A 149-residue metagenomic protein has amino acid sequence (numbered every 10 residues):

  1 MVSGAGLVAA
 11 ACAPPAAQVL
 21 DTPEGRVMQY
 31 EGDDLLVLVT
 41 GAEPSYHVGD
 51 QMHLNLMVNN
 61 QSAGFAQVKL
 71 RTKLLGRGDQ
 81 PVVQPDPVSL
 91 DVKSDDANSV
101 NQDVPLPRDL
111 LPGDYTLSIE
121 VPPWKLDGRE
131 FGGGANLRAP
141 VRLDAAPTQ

Functional and structural regions predicted by a protein language model:
C12-E31: A eukaryote-biased signal for short, well-structured alpha-helical docking elements
G25-S45: Low-complexity, acidic Ser/Thr/Pro/Gly-rich terminal tails and inter-domain linkers that flank the onset of structured
L36, R77-V88: Short beta-strand and strand-turn-strand segments in soluble, beta-rich domains
E43-M57: Contiguous beta-strand segments within globular domains
Y46, S89-N98: Short proline/glycine- and polar residue-rich coil/turn motifs
Y46-V48, N60-V68: A short beta-turn/strand-edge loop motif at beta-sheet boundaries
P105-L111: Short, surface-exposed loop/turn segments at beta-strand-coil junctions that are enriched for proline with nearby
K125-N136: Beta-sandwich strand segments
